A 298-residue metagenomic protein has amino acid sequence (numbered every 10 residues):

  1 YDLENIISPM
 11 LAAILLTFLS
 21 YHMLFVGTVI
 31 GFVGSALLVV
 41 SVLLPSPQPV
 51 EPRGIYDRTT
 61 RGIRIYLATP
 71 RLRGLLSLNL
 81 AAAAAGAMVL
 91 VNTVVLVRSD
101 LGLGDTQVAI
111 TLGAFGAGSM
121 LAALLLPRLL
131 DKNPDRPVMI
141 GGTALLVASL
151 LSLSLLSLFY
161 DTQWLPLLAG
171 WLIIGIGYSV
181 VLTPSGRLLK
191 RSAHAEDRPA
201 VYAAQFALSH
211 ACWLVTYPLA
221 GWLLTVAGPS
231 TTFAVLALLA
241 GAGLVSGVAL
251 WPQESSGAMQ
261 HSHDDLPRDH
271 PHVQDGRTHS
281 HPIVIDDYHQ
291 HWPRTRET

Functional and structural regions predicted by a protein language model:
Y1-Q48, I55, T106-Q107, G113 (+5 more regions): Hydrophobic alpha-helical transmembrane segments
Y1-T17, F32, R58, G74 (+6 more regions): Substrate-agnostic recognition of the 12-TM MFS/MFS-like secondary transporter fold
L44-S77: Juxtamembrane intracellular "pre-TM" segments in multi-pass secondary transporters
T69-F115: Helix-loop boundary and gating motifs at the non-cytosolic
L96-L101, K132, L188-A193: Helix-to-coil boundary motifs at intracellular loop junctions of multi-pass secondary transporters
D131-A144: Cytoplasmic membrane-interface "Motif A"-like loop-to-helix N-cap segments of 12-TM Major Facilitator Superfamily
A144-D161: C-terminal ends and interior cores of transmembrane alpha-helices in multi-pass membrane transporters/permeases
L250-T298: Intrinsic disorder in cytosolic terminal tails and internal cytosolic loops of multi-pass membrane transporters
